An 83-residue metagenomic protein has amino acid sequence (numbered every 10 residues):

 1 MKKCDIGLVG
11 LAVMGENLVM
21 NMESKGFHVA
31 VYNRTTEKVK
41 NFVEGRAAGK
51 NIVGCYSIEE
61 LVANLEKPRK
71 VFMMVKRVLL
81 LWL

Functional and structural regions predicted by a protein language model:
M1-M73: NAD(P)+-binding Rossmann beta1-loop-alpha1 motif at the extreme N-terminus of oxidoreductases
E59, M74-L83: Beta-loop-alpha module in the N-terminal Rossmann-like domain of NAD(P)-dependent dehydrogenases, especially those
